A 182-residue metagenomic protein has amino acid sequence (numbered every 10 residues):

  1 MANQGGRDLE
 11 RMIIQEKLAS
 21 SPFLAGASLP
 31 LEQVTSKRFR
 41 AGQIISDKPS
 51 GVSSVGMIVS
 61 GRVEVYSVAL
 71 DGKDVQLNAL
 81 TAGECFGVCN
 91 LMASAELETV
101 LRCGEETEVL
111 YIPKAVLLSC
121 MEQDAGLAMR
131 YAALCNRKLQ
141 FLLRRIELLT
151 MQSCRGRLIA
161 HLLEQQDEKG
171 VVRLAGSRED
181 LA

Functional and structural regions predicted by a protein language model:
M1-A41, C85-F86, N90-L91: Cyclic nucleotide-binding regulatory module and flanking cytosolic helices
P30-E32, Q76-N136, Q140: Cyclic-nucleotide recognition modules
L31-E32, S50-V52: Short, small/polar residue-rich loop motifs at catalytic or cofactor-binding pockets
R40-A41, V59-S60, T81, E105: A cytosolic small-molecule/anion-sensing beta-strand core signal
I44-S50: Short phosphate-coordinating micro-motif centered on Lys-Gly-acidic
S53-Y66, A82-G83: Glycine- and acidic-residue-biased ligand/ion/polar-headgroup-sensing regions
V63-V75: A short beta-strand-loop-beta hairpin characteristic of the jelly-roll/cupin
G104, E122-A182: Polybasic "coupling" helices that flank or enter modular domains
